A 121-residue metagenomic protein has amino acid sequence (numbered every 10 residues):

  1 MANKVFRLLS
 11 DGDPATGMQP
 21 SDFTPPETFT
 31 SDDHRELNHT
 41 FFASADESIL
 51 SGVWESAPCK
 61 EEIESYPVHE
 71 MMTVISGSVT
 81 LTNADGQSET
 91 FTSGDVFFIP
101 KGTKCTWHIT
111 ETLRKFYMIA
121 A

Functional and structural regions predicted by a protein language model:
M1-S48: A short, N-terminal "cap"/entry segment at the start of jelly-roll beta-barrel domains of the cupin/DSBH fold
T40-A43, E47-Y66, P100-K101: Conserved short histidine dyad/triad with adjacent acidic residue
I63, L81, K115-Y117: Short hydrophobic/aromatic-rich beta-strand segments that constitute the beta-sheet cores of beta-sandwich/beta-barrel
S65-L81: Short, conserved beta-strand element in jelly-roll/cupin
A84, T110: Conserved catalytic-core motifs of eukaryotic protein kinase domains, centered on the activation segment
D85-K101: Short acidic-glycine-tyrosine-enriched beta hairpin
C105-H108: Short, exposed beta-strand-loop hairpins at the edges of beta-sheets in extracellular/periplasmic proteins
E111-A121: A short hydrophobic beta-strand segment most commonly corresponding to one strand of the jelly-roll/cupin
